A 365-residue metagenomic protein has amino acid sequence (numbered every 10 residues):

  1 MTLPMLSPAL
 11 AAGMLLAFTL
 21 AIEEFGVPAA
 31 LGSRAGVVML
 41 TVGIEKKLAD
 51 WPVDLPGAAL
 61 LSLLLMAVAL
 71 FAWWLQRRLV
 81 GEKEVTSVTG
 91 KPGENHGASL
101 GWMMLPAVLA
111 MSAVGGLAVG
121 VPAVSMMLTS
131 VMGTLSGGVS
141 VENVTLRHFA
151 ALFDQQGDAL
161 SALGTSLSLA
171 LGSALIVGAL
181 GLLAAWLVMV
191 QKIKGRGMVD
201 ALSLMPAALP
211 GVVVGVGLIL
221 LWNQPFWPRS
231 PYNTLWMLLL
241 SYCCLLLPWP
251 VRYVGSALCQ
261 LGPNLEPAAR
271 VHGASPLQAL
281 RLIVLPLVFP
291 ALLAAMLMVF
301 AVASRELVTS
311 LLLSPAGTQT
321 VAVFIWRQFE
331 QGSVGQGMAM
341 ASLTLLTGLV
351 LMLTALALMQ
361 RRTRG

Functional and structural regions predicted by a protein language model:
M1-E23, L109-G120, M205, L209 (+4 more regions): Transmembrane alpha-helices
L3, L61, L65-L79, G157-V190 (+1 more regions): Transmembrane alpha-helix signature in integral membrane proteins
A9, A113, D158-A170, A208 (+2 more regions): Loop-to-helix entry region at the N-terminal start of transmembrane alpha-helices in multi-pass membrane transporters
F25, A30-A67, L100-M104, S130-L135 (+3 more regions): Interhelical loop and adjacent transmembrane-helix boundary motif in polytopic membrane transport permeases
P28-A35, P92-A98, G133-L146, L160 (+5 more regions): Membrane-interfacial helix termini and adjacent extracytoplasmic/periplasmic loops of multi-pass transporters
P56-S99, L187-V188, G255-E266, R270 (+4 more regions): C-terminal transmembrane helix and the adjacent membrane-cytosol boundary/short C-terminal tail of inner/organellar
L65-W73, N95-S125, G197-S203: N-terminal signal-anchor/first transmembrane alpha helix
G101-A110, L183-L218, E266: Cytoplasmic-entry segments and transmembrane alpha-helices of multi-pass inner-membrane transporters
